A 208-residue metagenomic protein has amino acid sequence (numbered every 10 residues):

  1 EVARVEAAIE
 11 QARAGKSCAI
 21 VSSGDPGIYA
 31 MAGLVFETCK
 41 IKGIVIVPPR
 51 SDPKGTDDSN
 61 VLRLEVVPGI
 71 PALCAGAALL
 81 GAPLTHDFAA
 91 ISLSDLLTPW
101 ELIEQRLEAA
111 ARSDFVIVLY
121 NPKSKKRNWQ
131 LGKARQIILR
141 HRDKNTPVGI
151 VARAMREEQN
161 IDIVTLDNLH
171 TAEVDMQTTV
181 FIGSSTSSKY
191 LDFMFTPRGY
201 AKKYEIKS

Functional and structural regions predicted by a protein language model:
E1, L93-D95, R153: Short beta->alpha junction loops
E1-K16, G27: Short phosphate-binding loop-to-helix
E6, I28-S113: Class I SAM-dependent methyltransferase SAM-binding "motif I" and its flanking Rossmann-like core
E6-A7, A75-A77, E157-V164: Short, solvent-exposed polar/charged micro-motifs at secondary-structure junctions
A7-E10, L34, A75, L79 (+2 more regions): Alpha-helical scaffold segments in soluble metabolic enzymes
S17-C18, R112-S208: A contiguous loop/helix-start segment that scaffolds small-molecule binding in enzyme catalytic cores
S22-D25: Glycine-rich beta-strand-to-loop/alpha-helix junction loops that act as flexible
